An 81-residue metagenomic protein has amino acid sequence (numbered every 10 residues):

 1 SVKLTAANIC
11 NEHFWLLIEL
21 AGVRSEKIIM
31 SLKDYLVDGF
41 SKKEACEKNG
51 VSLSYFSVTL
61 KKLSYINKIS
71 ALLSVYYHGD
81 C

Functional and structural regions predicted by a protein language model:
L4-I28: Short, Lys/Arg-enriched anionic-surface-contact patches
T5-A7, Y65-C81: Intrinsically disordered, low-complexity basic tails/linkers immediately adjacent to helix-turn-helix/homeobox/MYB/SANT
S25-F40: Short, amphipathic alpha-helical "recognition" segments used to contact nucleic acids or chromatin
E44-S52: Short alpha-helical "recognition helix" segments of helix-turn-helix
T59-L60, N67: DNA major-groove recognition helix of helix-turn-helix
